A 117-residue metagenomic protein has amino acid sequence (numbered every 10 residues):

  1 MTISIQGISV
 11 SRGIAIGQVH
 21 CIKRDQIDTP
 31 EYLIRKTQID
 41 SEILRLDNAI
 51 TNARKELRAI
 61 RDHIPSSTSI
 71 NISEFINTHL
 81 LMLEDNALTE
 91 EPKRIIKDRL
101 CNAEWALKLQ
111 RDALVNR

Functional and structural regions predicted by a protein language model:
M1-R117: Non-catalytic, soluble scaffold/interaction modules
